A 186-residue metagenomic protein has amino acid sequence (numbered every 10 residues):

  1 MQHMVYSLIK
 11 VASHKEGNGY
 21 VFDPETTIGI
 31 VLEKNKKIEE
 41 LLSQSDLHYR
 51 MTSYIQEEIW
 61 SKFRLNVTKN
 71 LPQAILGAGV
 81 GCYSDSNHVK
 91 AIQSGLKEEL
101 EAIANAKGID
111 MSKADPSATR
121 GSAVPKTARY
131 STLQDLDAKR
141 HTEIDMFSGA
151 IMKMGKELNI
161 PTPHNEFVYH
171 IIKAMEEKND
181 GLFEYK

Functional and structural regions predicted by a protein language model:
M1-K62: Rossmann-fold dinucleotide-binding core
K15, I75, E176-D180: Short amphipathic alpha-helical interaction/hinge segments
G19-G29, L76-D85, A128-A138: Helix-loop-beta segment of a Rossmann-like dinucleotide-binding subdomain
V21-E25, T68-K69, G181-L182: Short, hinge-like loop/turn segments at secondary-structure boundaries
R50, Y83, L158: Inter-helical turn/loop segments and adjacent helix faces that build the functional surface of alpha-helical bundle
Q56-S84, H88-E101, T127: Active-site-proximal catalytic alpha-helix in oxidoreductases
S94-K186: NAD(P)-dependent Rossmann-like dehydrogenase/reductase catalytic/cofactor-binding core
